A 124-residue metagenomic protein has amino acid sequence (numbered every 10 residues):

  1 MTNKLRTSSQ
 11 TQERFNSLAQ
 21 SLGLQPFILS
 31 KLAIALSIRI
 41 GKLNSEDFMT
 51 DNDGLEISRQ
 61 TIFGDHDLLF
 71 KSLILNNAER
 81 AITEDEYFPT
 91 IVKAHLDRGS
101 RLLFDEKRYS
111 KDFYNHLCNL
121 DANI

Functional and structural regions predicted by a protein language model:
M1-K4, Q10: N-terminal cysteine/histidine-rich coordination modules
T2, N16-S17, T83: A general structural-boundary detector
R6, T61, D65, L69 (+2 more regions): Alpha-helix boundary/N-cap detector
S8-I28, L32, S58-R59, N76: Surface-exposed, Lys/Arg-rich phosphate-binding patches that contact polyanionic backbones
L24-F48: Short, basic amphipathic alpha-helical segments that act as recognition/interaction helices in nucleic-acid-binding
P26-I34, H66-K71, V92: Short runs of predominantly hydrophobic/aromatic residues within well-ordered alpha helices that form helix-helix
R39-R80: Short, positively charged interaction helices/loops
I74, A78-I124: Low-complexity intrinsically disordered segments
